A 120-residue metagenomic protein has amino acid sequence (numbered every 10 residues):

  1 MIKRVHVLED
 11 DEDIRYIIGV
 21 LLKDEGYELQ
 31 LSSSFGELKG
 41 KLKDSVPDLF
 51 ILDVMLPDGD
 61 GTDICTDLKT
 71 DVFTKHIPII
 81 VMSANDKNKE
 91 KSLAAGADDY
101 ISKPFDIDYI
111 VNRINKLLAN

Functional and structural regions predicted by a protein language model:
E9, S83: Conserved acidic carboxylate
D11-Q30: Two-component/phosphorelay signaling modules centered on CheY-like receiver
R15, P57, K75, K103-P104: The feature encodes the CheY-like receiver
L31-L49: Acidic, metal-coordinating helix/loop segments flanking the phosphotransfer/catalytic sites of two-component signaling
S34, D60-D63: Acidic catalytic/metal-coordinating carboxylates
D53: Active-site residues of response regulator receiver
D63, N85-I101, N112: Alpha4 helix (beta4-alpha4-beta5 surface) of REC/receiver domains from two-component response regulators
F105-N115: C-terminal output helix
